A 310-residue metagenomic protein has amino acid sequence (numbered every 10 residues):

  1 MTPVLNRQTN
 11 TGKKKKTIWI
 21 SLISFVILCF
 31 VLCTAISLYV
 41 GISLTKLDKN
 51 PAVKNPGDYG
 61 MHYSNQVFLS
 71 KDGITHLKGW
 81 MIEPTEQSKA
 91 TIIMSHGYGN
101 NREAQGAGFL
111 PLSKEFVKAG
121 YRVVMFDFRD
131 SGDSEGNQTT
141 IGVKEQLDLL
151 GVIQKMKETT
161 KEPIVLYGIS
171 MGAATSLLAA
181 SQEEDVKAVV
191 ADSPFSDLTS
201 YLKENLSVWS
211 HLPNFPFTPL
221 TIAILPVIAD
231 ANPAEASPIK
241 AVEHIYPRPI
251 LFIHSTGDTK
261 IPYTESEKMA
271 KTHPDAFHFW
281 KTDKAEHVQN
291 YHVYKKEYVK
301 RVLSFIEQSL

Functional and structural regions predicted by a protein language model:
I18-K71, K78-I82: An N-terminal hydrophobic leader/cap segment in hydrolases
G99-K114, F128: The serine-hydrolase catalytic nucleophile loop
S113-E135: Conserved alpha/beta-hydrolase
Q138-T159: Alpha/beta-hydrolase active-site loop
A179-A231: Hydrolase active-site cap/lid region
P238, P262-K271: Short alpha-helix in the alpha/beta-hydrolase fold that links the catalytic acid
I245-Y246, L251-H254, D258: Short beta-strand/loop motif that positions the catalytic acidic residue of the alpha/beta-hydrolase fold
A285, V293-L310: Catalytic active-site module of serine/aspartate enzymes centered on a nucleophile-bearing elbow/loop
